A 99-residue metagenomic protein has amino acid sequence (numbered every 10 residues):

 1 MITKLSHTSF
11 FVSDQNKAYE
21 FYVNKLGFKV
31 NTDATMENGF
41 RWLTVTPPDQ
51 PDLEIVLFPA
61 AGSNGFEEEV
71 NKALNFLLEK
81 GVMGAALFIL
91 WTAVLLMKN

Functional and structural regions predicted by a protein language model:
M1-K4, S9-F10, D33-A34, R41-T44 (+2 more regions): Vicinal oxygen chelate
S6, V23-N24, L74: A generic structural signal for ordered alpha-helices
F10-G62: Core segments of cupin and vicinal oxygen chelate
S13-N16, G62-N99: Vicinal oxygen chelate
